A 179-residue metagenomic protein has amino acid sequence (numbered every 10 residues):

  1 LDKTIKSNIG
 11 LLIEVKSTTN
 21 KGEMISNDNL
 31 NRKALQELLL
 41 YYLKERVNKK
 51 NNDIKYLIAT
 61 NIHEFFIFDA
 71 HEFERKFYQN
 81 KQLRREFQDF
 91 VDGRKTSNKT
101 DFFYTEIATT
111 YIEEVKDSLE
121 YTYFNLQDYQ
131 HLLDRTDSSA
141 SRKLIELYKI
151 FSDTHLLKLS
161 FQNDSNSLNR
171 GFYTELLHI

Functional and structural regions predicted by a protein language model:
L1-I179: Charged, often flexible domain-edge or linker segments that flank or initiate folded functional domains
